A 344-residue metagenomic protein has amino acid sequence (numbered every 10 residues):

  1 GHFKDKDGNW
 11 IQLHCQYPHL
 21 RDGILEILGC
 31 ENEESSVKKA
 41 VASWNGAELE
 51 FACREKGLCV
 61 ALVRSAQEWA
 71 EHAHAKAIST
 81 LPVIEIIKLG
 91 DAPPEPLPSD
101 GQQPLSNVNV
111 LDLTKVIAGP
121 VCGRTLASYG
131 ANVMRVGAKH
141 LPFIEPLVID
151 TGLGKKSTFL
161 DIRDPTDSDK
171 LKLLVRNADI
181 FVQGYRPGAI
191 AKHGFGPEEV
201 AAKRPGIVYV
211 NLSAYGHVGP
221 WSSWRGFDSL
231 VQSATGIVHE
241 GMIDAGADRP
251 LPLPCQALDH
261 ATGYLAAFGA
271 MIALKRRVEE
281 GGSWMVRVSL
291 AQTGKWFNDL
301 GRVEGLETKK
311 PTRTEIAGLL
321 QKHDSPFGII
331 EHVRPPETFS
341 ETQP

Functional and structural regions predicted by a protein language model:
G1-H140, K172, N177, A201-N211 (+4 more regions): Acyl-CoA thioester-binding alpha/beta core of soluble enzymes
A75-T80, V148-G152, E198-V200, R225: Short low-complexity, flexible loop/linker segments enriched in glycine and/or proline with clustered acidic
L111, K156-A202: A structured beta-alpha segment of the ubiquitous adenosine-cofactor-binding alpha/beta core
G130, G154-K155, A178, F227: Short, well-ordered alpha-helix to beta-strand connector turns
A131, R135-I162, T166, K170: Glycine-rich phosphate-binding loop and adjoining beta1-alpha1-beta2 segment of Rossmann-like nucleotide-binding folds
L153-G154, L230-S233, L306-T312: Acidic, Ser/Thr-rich peripheral helices and adjacent loops at domain boundaries
T158, D169, S229-S233, Y264 (+2 more regions): Feature representing long, continuous alpha-helical segments
K203-A261: E1/E1-like adenylate-forming module used to activate ubiquitin-like modifiers and sulfur-carrier proteins
